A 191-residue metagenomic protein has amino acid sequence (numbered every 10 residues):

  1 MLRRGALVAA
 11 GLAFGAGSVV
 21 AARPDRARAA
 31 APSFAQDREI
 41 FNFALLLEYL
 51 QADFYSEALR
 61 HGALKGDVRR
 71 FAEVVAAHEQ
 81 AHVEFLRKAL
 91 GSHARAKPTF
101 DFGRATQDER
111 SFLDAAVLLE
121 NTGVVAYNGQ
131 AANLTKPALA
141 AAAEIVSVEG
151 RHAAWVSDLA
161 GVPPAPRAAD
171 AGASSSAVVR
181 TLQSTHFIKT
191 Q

Functional and structural regions predicted by a protein language model:
R3-Q191: All-alpha RGS (Regulator of G-protein Signaling) helical domain and cognate RGS-like helical scaffolds
